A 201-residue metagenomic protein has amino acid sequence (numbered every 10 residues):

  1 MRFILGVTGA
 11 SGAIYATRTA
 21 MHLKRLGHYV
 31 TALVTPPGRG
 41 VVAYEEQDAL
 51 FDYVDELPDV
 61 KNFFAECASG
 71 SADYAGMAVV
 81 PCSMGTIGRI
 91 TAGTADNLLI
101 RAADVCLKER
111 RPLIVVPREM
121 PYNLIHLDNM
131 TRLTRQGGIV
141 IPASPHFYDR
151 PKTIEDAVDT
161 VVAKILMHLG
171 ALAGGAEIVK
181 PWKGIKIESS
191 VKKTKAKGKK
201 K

Functional and structural regions predicted by a protein language model:
M1-I114, R118-K201: A cross-family phosphate/adenosyl-ligand binding-site feature
